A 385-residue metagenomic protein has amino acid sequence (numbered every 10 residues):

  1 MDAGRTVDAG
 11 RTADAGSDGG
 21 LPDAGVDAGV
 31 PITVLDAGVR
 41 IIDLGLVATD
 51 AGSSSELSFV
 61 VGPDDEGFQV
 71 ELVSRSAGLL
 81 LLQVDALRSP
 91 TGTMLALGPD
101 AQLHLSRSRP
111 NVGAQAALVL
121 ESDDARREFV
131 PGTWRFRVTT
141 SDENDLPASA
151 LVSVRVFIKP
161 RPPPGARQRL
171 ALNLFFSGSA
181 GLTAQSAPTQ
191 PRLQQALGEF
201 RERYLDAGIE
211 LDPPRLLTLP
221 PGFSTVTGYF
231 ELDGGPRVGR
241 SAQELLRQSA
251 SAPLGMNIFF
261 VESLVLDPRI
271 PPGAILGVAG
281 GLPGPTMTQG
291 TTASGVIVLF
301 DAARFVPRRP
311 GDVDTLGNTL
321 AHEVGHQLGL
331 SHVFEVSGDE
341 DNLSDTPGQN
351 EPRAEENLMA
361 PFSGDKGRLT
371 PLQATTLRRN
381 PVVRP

Functional and structural regions predicted by a protein language model:
M1-D36: Ser/Thr-rich, Pro/Gly/Ala-heavy low-complexity intrinsically disordered linkers and tails of secreted extracellular
A24-S58: Non-catalytic extracellular/lumenal accessory regions of secreted precursors
L46-A101: Acidic, Ser/Thr/Pro-rich low-complexity intrinsically disordered segments
S53-S55, T91-L151: Noncatalytic accessory or regulatory domains flanking protease catalytic cores in secreted, cell-surface, and selected
D145-T227, V261-D267: Fold-level signature of zinc-dependent metallopeptidase catalytic domains
T189-A196, S241-A242, L316-L320, Q373: Stable alpha-helical elements in mature extracytoplasmic
I209-R304: Active-site-proximal segments of metallohydrolase catalytic domains
D301-P385: The catalytic-center signature of Zn2+-dependent metalloproteases
